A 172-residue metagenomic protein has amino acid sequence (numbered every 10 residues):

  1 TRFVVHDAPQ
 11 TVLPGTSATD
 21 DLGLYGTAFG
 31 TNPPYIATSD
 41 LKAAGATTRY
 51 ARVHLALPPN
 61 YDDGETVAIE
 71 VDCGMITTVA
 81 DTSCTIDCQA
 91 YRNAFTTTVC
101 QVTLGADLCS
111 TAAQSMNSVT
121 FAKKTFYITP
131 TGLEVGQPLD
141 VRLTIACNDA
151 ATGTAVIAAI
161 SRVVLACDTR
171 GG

Functional and structural regions predicted by a protein language model:
T1-G45: N-terminal leader/pro-regions and domain N-caps
I36-S39, G45-A46, A146-G172: Proprotein-processing/basic-patch segments
L41-T66: Short beta-strands within extracellular/lumenal beta-sheet-rich domains
L55-P59, C73-T77, A90-A94, I145-D149 (+1 more regions): Beta-strand elements of well-folded, non-transmembrane domains
G64-I76, V163: A short beta-strand element within beta-rich, extracytoplasmic domains of secreted/secretory-pathway proteins
E65-A68, V79-A90: Beta-strand acidic-aromatic groove motif in beta-rich domains, primarily in extracellular
T97-G132: Extracellular carbohydrate recognition and processing domains and analogous Trp-centered ligand-binding platforms
A122-A150: Cysteine-clustered segments with highest specificity for TGF-beta superfamily mature ligands
